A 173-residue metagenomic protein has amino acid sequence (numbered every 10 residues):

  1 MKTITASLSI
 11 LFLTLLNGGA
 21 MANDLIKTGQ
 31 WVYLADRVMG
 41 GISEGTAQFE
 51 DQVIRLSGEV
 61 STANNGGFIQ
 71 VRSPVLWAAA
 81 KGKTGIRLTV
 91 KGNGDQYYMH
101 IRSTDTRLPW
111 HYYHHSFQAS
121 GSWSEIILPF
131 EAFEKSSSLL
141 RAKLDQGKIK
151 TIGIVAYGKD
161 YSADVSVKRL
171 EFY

Functional and structural regions predicted by a protein language model:
M1-T5: Positively charged n-region of N-terminal signal peptides that target proteins for export
S7-L16: Bacterial N-terminal signal peptides
G19-Y173: Beta-rich carbohydrate-recognition modules and glycan-binding surfaces
